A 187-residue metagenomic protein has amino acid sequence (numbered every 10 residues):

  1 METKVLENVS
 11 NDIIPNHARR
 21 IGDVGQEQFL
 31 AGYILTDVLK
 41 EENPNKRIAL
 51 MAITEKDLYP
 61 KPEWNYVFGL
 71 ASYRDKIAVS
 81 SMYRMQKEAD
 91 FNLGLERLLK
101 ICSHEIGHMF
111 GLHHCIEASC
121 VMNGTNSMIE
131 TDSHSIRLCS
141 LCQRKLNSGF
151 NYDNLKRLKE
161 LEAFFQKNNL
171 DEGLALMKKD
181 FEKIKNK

Functional and structural regions predicted by a protein language model:
E2-C102, M109, H113: Metzincin-family zinc-dependent endopeptidase catalytic domain
D75-E88, E96-R97, H114-K187: Metalloprotease/metallohydrolase-associated module, dominated by Zn2+-dependent proteases
